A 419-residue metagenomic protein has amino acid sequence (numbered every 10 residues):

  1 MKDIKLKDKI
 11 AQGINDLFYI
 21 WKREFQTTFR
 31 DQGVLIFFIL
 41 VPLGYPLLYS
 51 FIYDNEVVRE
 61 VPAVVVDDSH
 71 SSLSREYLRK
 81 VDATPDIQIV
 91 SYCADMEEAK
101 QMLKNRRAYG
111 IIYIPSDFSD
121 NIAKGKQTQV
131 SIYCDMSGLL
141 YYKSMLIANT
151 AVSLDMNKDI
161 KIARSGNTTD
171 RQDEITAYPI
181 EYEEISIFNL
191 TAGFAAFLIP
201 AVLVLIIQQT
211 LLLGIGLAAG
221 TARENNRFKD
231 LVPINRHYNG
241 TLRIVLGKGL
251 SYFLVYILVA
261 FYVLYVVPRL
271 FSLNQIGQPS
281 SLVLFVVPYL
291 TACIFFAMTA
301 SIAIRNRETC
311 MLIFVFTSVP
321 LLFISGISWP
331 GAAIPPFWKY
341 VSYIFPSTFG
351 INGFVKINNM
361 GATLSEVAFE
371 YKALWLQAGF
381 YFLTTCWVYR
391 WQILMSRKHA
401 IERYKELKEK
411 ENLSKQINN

Functional and structural regions predicted by a protein language model:
M1-F194, E366, W391, R397-N419: Extracytoplasmic/periplasmic domains immediately adjacent to an N-terminal transmembrane anchor in multi-pass membrane
I14, F18-K22, A196, H237-L250 (+4 more regions): Alpha-helical membrane-protein architecture signal
T28-L35, I206, G247-F253, I257 (+3 more regions): Loop-to-transmembrane-helix entry motif
F37-F38, P200, L246-G247, C310-I313 (+1 more regions): Hydrophobic core positions of alpha-helical segments in small-molecule transporters and transporter systems
F38-I39, A196-F197, F316-T317, S342: Hydrophobic alpha-helical transmembrane segments of integral membrane proteins, especially lipid-exposed positions
G44-L47, I185-V267: Hydrophobic alpha-helical transmembrane segments of multi-pass membrane transport proteins
L48-Y49, H70, S91, Q101 (+3 more regions): Membrane-spanning alpha-helical segments of multipass transporters and channels
